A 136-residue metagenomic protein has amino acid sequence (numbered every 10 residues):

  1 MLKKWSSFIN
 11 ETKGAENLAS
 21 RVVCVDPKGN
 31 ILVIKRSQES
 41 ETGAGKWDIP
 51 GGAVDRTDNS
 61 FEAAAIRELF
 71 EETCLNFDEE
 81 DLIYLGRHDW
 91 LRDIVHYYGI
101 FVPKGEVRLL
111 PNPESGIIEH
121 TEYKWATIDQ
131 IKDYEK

Functional and structural regions predicted by a protein language model:
M1-T12: Short acidic, low-complexity intrinsically disordered linear motifs used for protein-protein interactions
T12-L32, D55, G99-F101: Conserved N-terminal beta-strand and adjoining loop/helix that marks the start of the Nudix/MutT-like hydrolase domain
E16, W47, K124: Residues that recognize and position ribonucleotide moieties
L32-K35, P111: Beta-strand scaffold of nucleotide-dependent catalytic cores
E41-G45: A conserved beta-turn-beta hairpin within the catalytic core of GNAT-like acetyltransferases that forms part
K46-G52: Conserved acetyl-CoA binding element of GNAT-fold acetyltransferases
G52-K136: Unchanged
